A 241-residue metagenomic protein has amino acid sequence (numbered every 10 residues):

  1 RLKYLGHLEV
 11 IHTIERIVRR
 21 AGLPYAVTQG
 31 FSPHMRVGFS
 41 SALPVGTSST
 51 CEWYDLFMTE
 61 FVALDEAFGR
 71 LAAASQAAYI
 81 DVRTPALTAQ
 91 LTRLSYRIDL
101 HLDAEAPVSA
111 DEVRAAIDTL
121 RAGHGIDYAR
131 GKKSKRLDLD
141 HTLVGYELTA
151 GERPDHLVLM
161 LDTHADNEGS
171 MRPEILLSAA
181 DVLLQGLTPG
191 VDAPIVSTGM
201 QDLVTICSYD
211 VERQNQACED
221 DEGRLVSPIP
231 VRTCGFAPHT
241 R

Functional and structural regions predicted by a protein language model:
R1-Y25: N-terminal ordered "arm"
Y4, A122-R241: Core RNA-modification/binding signature centered on pseudouridine synthases
P24-V27, E66: Flexible helix-coil linker/hinge segments at domain or subdomain boundaries
A26-M58: Short, charge-patterned binding micro-sites
T50-D99: Ordered, amphipathic secondary-structure segments that act as subunit-interaction surfaces in large macromolecular
T59-L64, D103-P107, D166: Helix N-cap motif at beta-to-alpha junctions
L64-S75, S109-R121, L176-L177: Short amphipathic alpha-helices in soluble, non-transmembrane regions that often serve as interface/regulatory elements
H101-R136: A contiguous pocket-lining binding segment that forms or flanks enzyme active sites
